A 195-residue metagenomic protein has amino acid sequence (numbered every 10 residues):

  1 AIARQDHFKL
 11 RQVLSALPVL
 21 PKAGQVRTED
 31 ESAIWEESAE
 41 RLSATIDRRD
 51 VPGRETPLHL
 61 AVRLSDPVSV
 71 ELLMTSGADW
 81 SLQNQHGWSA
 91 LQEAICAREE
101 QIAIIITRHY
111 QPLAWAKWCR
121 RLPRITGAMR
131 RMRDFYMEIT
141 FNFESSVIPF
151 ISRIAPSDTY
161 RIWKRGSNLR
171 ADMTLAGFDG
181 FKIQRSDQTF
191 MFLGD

Functional and structural regions predicted by a protein language model:
A1, P57-L58: A detector of helix-start/N-cap boundary segments at the beginnings of structured domains
A1-Q12, L17-E40, A44, R63-V68 (+1 more regions): Extracellular or lumenal secretory-pathway regions
A44-R48, S81: Ankyrin-repeat junction/capping positions
D50-V51, N84: Ankyrin repeat boundary/linker residues
G53-R54, G87: Start-of-repeat signature of ankyrin repeats
L60, P67, M74-T75, W80: Extended alpha-helical scaffolding segments
